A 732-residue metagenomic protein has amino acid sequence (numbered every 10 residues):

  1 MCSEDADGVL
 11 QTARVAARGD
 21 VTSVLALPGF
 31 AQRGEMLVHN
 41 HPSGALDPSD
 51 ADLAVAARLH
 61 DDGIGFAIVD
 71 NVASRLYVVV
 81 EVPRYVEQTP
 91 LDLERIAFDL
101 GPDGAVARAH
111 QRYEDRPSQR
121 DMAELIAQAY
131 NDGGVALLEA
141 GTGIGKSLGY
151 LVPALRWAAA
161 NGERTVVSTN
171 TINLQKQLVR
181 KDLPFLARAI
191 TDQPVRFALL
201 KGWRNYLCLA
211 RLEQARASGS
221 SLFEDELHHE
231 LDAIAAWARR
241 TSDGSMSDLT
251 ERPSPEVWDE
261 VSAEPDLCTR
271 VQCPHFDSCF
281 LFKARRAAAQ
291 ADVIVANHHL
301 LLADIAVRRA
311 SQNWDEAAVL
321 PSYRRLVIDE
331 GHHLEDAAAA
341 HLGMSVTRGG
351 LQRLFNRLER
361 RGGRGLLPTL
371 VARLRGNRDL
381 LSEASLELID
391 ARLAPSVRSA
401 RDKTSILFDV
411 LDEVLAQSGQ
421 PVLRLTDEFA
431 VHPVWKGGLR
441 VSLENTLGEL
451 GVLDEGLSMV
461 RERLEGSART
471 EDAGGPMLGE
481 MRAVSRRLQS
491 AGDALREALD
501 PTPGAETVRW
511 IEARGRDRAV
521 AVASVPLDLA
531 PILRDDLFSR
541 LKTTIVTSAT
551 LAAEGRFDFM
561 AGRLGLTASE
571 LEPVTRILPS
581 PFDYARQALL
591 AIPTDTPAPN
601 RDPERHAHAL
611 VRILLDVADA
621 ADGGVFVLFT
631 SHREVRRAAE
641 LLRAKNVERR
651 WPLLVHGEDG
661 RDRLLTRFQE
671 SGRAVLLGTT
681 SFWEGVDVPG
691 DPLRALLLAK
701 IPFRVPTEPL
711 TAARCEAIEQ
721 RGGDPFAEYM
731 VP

Functional and structural regions predicted by a protein language model:
S3, T12-E87: Active-site-proximal loop/helix of nucleotide/amide-processing enzymes and allied scaffolds
L91-A109, G162-R164, S168-I294, H298-L302 (+6 more regions): A substrate-engagement module of RecA-like helicase motors
E94-L138: Conserved pre-motif I regulatory segment
N131-P153: Walker A/P-loop
Y150, R156, K176, P184 (+4 more regions): Signature of the SF2 helicase/ATPase Hel1-core->accessory helical subdomain module
W258-I294, I305-D315, L450-T596, H606 (+3 more regions): A contiguous, basic/glycine-rich beta-loop/short-helix subdomain that forms a polymer-engagement track
P593-R605, H656-P732: Conserved RecA-like P-loop NTPase helicase motor core
F629-G657: Conserved helicase motor "Helicase C" RecA-like lobe of SF1/SF2 P-loop NTPases
